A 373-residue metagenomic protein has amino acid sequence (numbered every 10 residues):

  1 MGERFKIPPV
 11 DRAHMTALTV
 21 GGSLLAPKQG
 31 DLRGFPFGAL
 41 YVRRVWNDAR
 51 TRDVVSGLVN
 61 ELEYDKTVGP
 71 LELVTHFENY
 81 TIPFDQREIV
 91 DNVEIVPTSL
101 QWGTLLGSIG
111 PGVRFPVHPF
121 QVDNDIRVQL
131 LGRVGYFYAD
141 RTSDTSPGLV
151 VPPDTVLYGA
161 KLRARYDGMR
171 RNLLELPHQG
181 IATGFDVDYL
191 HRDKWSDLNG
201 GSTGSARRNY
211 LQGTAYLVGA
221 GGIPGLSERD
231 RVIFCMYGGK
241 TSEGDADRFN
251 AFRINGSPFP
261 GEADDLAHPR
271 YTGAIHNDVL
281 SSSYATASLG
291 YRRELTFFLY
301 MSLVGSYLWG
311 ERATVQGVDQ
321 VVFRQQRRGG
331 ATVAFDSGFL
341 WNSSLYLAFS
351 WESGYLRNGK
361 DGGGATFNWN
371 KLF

Functional and structural regions predicted by a protein language model:
M1-E78, V156-H178, K194-S196, L295: Outer-membrane beta-barrel initiation region
P9-D11, L157-V322, R357: C-terminal outer-membrane beta-barrel translocator/porin domains of Gram-negative envelope proteins and their
A13-H14, A39-W46, D85-I95, G135-P152 (+4 more regions): Flexible, solvent-exposed coil segments and beta strand-coil junctions, predominantly the extracellular/periplasmic
T16-V20, A49-V55, L71-H76, V122-G132 (+9 more regions): Transmembrane beta-strands of outer-membrane beta-barrel proteins
G22-K28, G57-E61, P70, F77-P83 (+12 more regions): Transmembrane beta-strands of outer-membrane beta-barrel pores
D31-G38, S56-N60, Q101-I109, D154-A160 (+5 more regions): Residues that define the transmembrane beta-barrel architecture of outer-membrane proteins
G69, V74-N124, Y136-G148, G239 (+2 more regions): Outer-membrane beta-barrel translocator/channel fold
F335-S344, K360-F373: Outer-membrane beta-barrel "beta-signal"
